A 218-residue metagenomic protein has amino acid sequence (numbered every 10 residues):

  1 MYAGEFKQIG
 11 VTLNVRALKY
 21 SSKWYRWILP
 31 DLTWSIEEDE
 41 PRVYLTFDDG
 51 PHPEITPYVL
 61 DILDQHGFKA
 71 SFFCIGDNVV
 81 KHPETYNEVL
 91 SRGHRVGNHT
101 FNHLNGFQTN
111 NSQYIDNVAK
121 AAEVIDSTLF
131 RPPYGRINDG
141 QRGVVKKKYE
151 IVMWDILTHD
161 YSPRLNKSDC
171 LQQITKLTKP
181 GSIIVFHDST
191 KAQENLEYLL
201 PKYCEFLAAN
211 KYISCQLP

Functional and structural regions predicted by a protein language model:
M1-L45, P51-Q65, K81-H82, K202-F206 (+1 more regions): N-terminal pre-catalytic segment of deacetylase/amide-hydrolase enzymes
F6, G10-L13, R136-T175, K211-P218: His/Asp/Glu-enriched short active-site or ligand-binding loop at hydrolase and phosphoryl-transfer sites
I28-D31, P57, V79-L90, P132-R142 (+1 more regions): Alpha-helical scaffolding within the catalytic cores of extracellular/periplasmic polymer-degrading hydrolases
Y44-F47, I55-V80, N87-L90, H94-T100 (+2 more regions): Short, well-structured secondary-structure segments
F47-D49, C74-G76, N98-T100, P132-Y134 (+3 more regions): A cross-domain feature marking catalytic cores of carbohydrate-active enzymes and several ubiquitous metabolic/repair
G50-E54, F73-H82, L104-S112, R131-N138 (+2 more regions): Acidic-and-aromatic substrate-binding clefts and catalytic sites of carbohydrate-active enzymes
L60-K69, H94-R95, F101-L104, N111-D139 (+2 more regions): CE4/NodB-like, metal-dependent polysaccharide N-deacetylase domain that modifies extracellular/periplasmic N-acetylated
I174-P218: Catalytic grooves of carbohydrate-active enzymes
